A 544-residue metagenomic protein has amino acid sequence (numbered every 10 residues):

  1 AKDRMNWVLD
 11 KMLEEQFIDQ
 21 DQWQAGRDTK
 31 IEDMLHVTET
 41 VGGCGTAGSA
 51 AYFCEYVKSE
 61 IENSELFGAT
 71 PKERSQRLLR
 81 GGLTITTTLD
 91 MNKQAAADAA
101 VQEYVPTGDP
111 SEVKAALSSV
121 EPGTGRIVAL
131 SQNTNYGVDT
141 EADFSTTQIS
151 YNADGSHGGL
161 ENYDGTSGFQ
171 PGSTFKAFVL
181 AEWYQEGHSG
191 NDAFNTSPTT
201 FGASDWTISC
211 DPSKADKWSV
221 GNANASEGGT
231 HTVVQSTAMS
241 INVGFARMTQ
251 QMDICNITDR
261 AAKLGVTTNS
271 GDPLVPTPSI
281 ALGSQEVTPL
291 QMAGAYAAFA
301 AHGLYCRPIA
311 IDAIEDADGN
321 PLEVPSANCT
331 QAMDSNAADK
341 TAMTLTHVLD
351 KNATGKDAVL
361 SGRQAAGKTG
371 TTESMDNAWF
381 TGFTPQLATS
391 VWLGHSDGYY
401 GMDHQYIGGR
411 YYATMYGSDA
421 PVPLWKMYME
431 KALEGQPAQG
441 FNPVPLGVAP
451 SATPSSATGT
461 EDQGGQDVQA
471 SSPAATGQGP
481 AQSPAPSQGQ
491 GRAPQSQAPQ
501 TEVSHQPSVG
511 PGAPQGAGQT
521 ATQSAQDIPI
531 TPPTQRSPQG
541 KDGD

Functional and structural regions predicted by a protein language model:
A1, V8-L9, L13, H36-A47 (+8 more regions): Second-shell loop/turn segments in exported
A1-D19, N135, T230, T237-N242 (+2 more regions): Peptidoglycan glycan-strand catalytic modules in the bacterial/periplasmic cell-wall system
A1-T88, A95, T267, P278-L282 (+1 more regions): Non-catalytic, structured segments within soluble enzyme domains
D33-S49, S64-K72, V138-G168, F201-E227 (+3 more regions): Surface-exposed intrinsically disordered loops and tails
E39-G45, G168, H188-I257, A317-H347: Conserved catalytic neighborhood of penicillin-recognizing serine enzymes
L83, T87-G108, L117-S119, A129-N133 (+6 more regions): A penicillin-recognizing enzyme superfamily signal
G202-G221, A365-A366, G370-D544: Soluble, non-transmembrane domains of envelope/secretory-pathway proteins that act on or interact with carbohydrate
S209, S219, D253-G294: Mid-domain, small-residue-enriched loop/turn segments at the edges of structured enzyme/sensor domains
